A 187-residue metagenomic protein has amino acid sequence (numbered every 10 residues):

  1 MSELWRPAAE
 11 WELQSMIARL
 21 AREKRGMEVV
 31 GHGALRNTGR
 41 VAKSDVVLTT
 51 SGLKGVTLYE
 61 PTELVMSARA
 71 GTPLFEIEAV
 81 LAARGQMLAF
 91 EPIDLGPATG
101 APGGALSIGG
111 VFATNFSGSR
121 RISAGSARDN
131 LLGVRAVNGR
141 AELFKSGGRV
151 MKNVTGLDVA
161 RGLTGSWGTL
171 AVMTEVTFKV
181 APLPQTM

Functional and structural regions predicted by a protein language model:
M1-V29, T50-G104, F112, F116-R149 (+1 more regions): N-terminal glycine-rich flavin-associated loop
G33: Short gly/ser-rich loop at a beta-strand->alpha-helix junction or flexible surface loop bordering the NTP-binding
R36-A42: Short glycine-biased active-site loop of nucleotidyltransferases that positions the nucleotide triphosphate and helps
K43-L48: Short, well-ordered secondary-structure micro-motifs within conserved domains or adaptor modules
G109: Conserved ATP-binding N-box helix of the HATPase_c
N115, L143-R161, A171-V176: Active-site glycine-rich loop that binds ribose-phosphate moieties when present
V134-A136, G165, T174-F178: Short beta-strand elements
T169-M187: Long, positively charged amphipathic alpha-helical accessory segments at protein N-termini or as interdomain linkers
